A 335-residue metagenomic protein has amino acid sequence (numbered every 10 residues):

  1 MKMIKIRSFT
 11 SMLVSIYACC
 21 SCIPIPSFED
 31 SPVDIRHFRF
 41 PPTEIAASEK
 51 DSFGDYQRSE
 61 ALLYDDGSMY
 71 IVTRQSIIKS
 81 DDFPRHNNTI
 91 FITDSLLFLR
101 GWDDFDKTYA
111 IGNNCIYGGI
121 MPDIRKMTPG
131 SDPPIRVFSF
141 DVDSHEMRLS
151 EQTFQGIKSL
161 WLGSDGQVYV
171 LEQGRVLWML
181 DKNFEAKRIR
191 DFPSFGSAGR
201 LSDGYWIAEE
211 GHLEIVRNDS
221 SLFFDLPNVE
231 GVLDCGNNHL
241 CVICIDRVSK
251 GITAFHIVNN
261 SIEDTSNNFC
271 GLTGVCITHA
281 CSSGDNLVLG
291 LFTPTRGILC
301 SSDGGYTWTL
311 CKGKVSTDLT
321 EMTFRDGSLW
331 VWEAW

Functional and structural regions predicted by a protein language model:
S27-Y56: A short helix->beta-strand "capping" segment at the edge of beta-propeller domains
E49-Q75: Beta-strand-rich domains and repeat architectures in extracellular enzymes and scaffolds, especially beta-propellers
S52, D94-S95, S144, S220 (+1 more regions): Coil residues (strongly favoring Ser/Thr
Y56-L63, F98-N113, Q155-S164, D191-S202 (+3 more regions): Repeated scaffold domains used in trafficking and secretory/extracellular systems, primarily beta-propellers
S68-I71, N114-G118, G166-V170, G204-W206 (+3 more regions): Entry beta-strands of beta-propeller and related beta-repeat scaffolds
S80, K126-M127, S139-F140, L180 (+3 more regions): Conserved Ser/Thr-centered positions that define the repeating blades of beta-propeller domains
C311-W335: Blade-level signature of beta-propeller repeat domains, shared across WD40, Kelch, NHL, RCC1 and BNR/Asp-box propellers
